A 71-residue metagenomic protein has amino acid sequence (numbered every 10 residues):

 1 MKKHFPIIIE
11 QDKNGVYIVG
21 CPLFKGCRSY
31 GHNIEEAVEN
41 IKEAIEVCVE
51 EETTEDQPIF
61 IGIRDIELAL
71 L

Functional and structural regions predicted by a protein language model:
M1-F5, E35, E39-L71: Short, charged, surface-exposed hinge/linker loops at domain edges that act as mobile lids or interdomain connectors
M1-K3, V16, R28: A detector of short terminal or domain-flanking linear segments
I9-F24: Short aromatic-glycine-(Arg/Gly/Cys) micro-motifs in beta-strand/loop hairpins
K13-G15, S29, E55: Compositionally biased, intrinsically disordered low-complexity regions
I18, R28, G62-D65: A generic, residue-level signal for flexible/boundary positions that often mark functional hotspots
K25-I34: A short, exposed loop/beta-hairpin motif centered on an aromatic-Gly-Thr core
